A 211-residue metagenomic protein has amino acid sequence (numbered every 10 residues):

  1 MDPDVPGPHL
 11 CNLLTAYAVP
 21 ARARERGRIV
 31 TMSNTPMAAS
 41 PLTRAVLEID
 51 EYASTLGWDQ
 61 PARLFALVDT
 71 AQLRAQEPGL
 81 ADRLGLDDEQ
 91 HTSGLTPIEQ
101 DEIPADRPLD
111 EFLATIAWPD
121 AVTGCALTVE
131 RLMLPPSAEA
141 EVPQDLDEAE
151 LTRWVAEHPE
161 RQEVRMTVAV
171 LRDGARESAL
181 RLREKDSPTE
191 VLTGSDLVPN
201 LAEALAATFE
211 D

Functional and structural regions predicted by a protein language model:
D2-D4, H9-N12: Intrinsic-disorder-associated, low-complexity terminal segments enriched in Asp/Asn/His/Tyr and depleted of Lys/Arg
Y17-A18, R22-T31: Short, Lys/Arg-enriched N-terminal segments with co-localized hydrophobic residues within the first ~10-30 amino acids
T31-E48, A53-W58: Short N-terminal edge-element motif at the start of the domain
T31-M37, R83-E89, E141-L151: Intrinsically disordered, low-complexity linkers and terminal tails enriched in Pro/Gly and often acidic or mixed-charge
D50-E102: N-terminal interaction modules that seed assembly of large macromolecular complexes
S93-E163, V170-R172: Internal, well-folded beta-alpha domain core
P136-D211: Glycine-rich, aromatic-bearing surface loops/beta-hairpins
